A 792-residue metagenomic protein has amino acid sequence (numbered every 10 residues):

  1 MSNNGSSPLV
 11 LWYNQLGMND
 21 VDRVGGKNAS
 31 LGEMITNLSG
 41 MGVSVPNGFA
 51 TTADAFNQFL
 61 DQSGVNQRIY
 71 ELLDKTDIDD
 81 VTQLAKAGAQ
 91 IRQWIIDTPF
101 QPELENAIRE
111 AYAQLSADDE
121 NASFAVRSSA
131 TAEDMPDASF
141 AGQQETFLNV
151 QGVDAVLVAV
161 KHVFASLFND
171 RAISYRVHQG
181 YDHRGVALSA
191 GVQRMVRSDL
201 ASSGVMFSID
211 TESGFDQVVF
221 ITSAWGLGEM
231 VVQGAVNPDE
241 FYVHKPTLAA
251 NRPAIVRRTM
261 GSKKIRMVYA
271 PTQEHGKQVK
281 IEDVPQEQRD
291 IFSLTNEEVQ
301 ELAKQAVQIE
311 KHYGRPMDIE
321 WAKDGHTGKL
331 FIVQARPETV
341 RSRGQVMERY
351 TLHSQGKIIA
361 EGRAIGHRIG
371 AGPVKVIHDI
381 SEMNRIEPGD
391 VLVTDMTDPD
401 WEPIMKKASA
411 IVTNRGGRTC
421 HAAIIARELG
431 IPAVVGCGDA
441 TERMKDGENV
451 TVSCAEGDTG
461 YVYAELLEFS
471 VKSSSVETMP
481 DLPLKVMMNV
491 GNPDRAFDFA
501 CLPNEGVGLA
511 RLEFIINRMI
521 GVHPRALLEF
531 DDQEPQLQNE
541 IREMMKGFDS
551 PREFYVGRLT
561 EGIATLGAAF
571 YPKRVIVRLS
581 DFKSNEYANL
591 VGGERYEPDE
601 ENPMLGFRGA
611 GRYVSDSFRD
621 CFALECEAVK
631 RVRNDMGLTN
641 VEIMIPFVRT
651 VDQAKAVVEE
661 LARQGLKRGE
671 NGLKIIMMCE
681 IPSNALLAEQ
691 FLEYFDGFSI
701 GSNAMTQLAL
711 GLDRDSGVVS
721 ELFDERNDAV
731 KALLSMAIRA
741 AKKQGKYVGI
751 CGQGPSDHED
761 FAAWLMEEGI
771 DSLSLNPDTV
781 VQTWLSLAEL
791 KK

Functional and structural regions predicted by a protein language model:
M1-G191, L200, Q286-E297, L302 (+12 more regions): N-terminal beta-alpha lobe that positions the nucleotide/phosphoryl donor in ATP/NTP-coupled carboxylate activation
M34-L38, D210-S213, K407, A423-I431 (+3 more regions): Alpha-helix C-terminal capping segments
N66, H326, E338-R343, M347 (+4 more regions): Acidic, glycine-rich flexible loop/linker segments
Y112, E120-A125, A130-F140, F147-L148 (+5 more regions): Conserved alpha/beta-domain cores
A141-S174, S198-Q273, V333-R363, K407-N414 (+6 more regions): Extended active-site and interfacial segments that coordinate phosphate-rich ligands in large catalytic machineries
G142, G314-T339: Conserved metal-phosphate-binding beta-hairpin within the catalytic cores of diverse ATP-dependent phosphoryl-transfer
V218-D318, K323-D324, R363-G370, P388 (+7 more regions): Conserved catalytic alpha/beta cores of large enzymes that bind or transform nucleotide phosphates and polynucleotides
